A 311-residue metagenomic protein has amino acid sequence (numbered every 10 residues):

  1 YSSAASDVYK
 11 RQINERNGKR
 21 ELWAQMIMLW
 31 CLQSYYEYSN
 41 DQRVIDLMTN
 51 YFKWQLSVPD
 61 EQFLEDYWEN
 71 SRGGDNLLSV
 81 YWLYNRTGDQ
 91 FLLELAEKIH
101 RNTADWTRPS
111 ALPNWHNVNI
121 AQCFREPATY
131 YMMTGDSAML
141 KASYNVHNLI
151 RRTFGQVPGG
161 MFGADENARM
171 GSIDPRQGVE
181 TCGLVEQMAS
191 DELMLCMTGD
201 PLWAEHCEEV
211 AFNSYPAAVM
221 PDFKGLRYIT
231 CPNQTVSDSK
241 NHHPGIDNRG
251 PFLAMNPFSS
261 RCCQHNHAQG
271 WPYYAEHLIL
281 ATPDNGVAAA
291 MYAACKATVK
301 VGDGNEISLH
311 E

Functional and structural regions predicted by a protein language model:
Y1-A5, Y9: Single conserved hydrophobic/aromatic residue that forms the stacking wall/gate of nucleotide- or nucleobase-binding
S6, Q55-V58, Q62, I99 (+3 more regions): A short secondary-structure junction motif
V8, F63-Y67, S110-N114, M133 (+2 more regions): Short coil/turn linkers that connect adjacent helices within long alpha-helical scaffolds, especially alpha-solenoid
R11-Y38, G74-F91, L95, N117-R151 (+1 more regions): Aromatic (Trp/Tyr) and acidic
L32-S39, V44, Y51, Q55-V58: An active-site-proximal structural segment forming one wall of the substrate-binding cleft that immediately precedes
N40, L56-D60, G88, A104-R108 (+4 more regions): Helix-capping and short linker residues that terminate individual alpha-solenoid repeat units
R43, L64, W68-S71, A111 (+3 more regions): A structural signal for alpha-helical segments
F52, L56-P59, F63-D105, P113: Solenoidal tandem-repeat scaffolds enriched in leucines and small polar residues
